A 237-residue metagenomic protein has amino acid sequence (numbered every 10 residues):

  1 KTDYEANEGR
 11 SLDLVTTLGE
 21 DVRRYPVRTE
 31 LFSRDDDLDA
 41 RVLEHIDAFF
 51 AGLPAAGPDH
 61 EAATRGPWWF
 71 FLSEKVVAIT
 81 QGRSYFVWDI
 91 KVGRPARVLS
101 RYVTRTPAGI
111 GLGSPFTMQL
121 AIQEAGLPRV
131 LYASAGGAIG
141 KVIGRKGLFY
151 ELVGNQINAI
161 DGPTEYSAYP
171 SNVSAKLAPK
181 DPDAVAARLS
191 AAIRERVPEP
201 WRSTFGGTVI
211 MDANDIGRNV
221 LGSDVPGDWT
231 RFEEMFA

Functional and structural regions predicted by a protein language model:
K1-A237: N-terminal and secondary-structure boundary signal
